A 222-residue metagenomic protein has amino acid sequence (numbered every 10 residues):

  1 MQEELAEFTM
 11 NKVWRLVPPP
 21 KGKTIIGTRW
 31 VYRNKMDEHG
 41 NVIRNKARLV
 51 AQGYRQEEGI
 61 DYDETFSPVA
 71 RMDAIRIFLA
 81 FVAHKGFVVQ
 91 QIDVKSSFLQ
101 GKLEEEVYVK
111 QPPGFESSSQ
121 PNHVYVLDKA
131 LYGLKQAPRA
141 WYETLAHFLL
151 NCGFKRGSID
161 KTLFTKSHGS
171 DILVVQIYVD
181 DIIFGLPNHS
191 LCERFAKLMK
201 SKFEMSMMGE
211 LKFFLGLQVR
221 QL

Functional and structural regions predicted by a protein language model:
M1-L222: Long, low-complexity, charge-biased intrinsically disordered regions
